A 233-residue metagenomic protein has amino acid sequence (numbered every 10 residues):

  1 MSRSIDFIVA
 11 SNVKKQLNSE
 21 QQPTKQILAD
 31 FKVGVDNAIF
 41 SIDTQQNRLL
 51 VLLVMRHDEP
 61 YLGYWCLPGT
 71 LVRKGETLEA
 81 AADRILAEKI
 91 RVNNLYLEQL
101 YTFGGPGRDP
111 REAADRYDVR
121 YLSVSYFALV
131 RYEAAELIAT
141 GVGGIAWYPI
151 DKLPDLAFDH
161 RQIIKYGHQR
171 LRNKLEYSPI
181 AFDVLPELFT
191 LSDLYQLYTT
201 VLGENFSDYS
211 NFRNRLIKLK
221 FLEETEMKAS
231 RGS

Functional and structural regions predicted by a protein language model:
M1-A10, I42-V54, K74-G75, E79-D83 (+5 more regions): Core subunits and conserved enzymes of cellular information-processing and envelope-translocation systems across
S2-D36, A113: Acidic, metal-coordinating catalytic segment for phosphate/diphosphate chemistry, firing primarily on the Nudix
R3, S125-L129, E136-L175, V184-L197 (+1 more regions): NUDIX/MutT-family hydrolases
K25-C66: N-terminal strand-loop-strand
V33, L50, A80-D83, A87-E136 (+2 more regions): Active-site segment of metal-dependent pyrophosphate-handling enzymes, primarily the Nudix hydrolase catalytic core
L67-G75, D183-V184: Short histidine-centered catalytic/ligand-binding loop motif
T200-F212, M227: Short, positively charged loop/turn segments that connect secondary-structure elements
L219-S233: Charged low-complexity interaction tracts in eukaryotic proteins
